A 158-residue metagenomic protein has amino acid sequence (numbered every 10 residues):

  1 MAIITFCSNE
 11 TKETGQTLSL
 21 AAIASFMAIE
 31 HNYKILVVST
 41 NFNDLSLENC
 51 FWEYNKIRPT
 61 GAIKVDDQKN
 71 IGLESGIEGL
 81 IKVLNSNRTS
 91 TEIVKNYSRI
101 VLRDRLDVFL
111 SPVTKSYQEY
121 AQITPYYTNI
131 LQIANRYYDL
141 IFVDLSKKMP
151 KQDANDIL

Functional and structural regions predicted by a protein language model:
M1-I3, R105-L106: A residue-level signal for beta-strand positions that form part of recognition/binding surfaces within mature
A2-Y54, Y126-N129, A134: Walker A/P-loop phosphate-binding motif and the immediately C-terminal alpha-helix
F6-S8, V38-S39, L110-S111, I141-L145: Conserved beta-strand segments of the P-loop GTPase G domain that flank and frequently precede/overlap
S8-N9, G79-V83, R136-Y138: N-terminal start-of-chain detector that recognizes signal peptides and the immediate post-cleavage beginning
T11-T14, T114-E119, K147-K151: Short acidic, S/G/P-rich loop/turn micro-motifs used as interaction or catalytic elements
N32-I35, I63-K69, A134-D139: Short, surface-exposed, polar/charged, turn-prone segments marking secondary-structure boundaries
T40-Q132: P-loop/Walker-type NTP enzyme "switch/lid" segment
Q122-L158: Conserved catalytic-core segment of NTP-binding enzymes
